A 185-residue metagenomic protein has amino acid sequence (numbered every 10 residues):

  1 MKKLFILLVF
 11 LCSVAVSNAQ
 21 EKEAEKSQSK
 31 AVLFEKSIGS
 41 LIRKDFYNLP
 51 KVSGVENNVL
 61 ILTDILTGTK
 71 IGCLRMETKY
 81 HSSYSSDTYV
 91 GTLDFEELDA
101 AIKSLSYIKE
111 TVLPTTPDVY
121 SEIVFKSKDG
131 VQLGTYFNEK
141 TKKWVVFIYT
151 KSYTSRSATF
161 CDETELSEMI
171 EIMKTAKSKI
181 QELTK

Functional and structural regions predicted by a protein language model:
L4-S13: Sec-dependent N-terminal signal peptides
A15-A19: Sec/Tat signal peptide C-region and signal peptidase I cleavage site
Q20-K185: Positively charged, low-complexity terminal tracts and the immediately adjacent first secondary-structure elements
